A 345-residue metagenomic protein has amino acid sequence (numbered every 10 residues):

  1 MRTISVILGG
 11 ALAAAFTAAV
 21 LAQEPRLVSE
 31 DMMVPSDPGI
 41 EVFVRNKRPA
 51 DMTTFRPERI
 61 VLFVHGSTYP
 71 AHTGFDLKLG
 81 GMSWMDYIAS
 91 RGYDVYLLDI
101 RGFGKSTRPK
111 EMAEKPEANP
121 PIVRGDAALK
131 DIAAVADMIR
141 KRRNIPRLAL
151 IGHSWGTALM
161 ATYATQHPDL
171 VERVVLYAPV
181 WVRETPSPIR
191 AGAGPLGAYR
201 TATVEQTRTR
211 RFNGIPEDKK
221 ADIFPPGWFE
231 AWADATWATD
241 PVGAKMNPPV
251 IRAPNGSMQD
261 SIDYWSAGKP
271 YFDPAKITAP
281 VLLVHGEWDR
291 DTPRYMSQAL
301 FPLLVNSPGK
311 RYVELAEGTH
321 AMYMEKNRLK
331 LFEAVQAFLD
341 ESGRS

Functional and structural regions predicted by a protein language model:
Q23-R56: N-terminal cap/lid segment of alpha/beta-hydrolase-fold proteins
D51-L97: Short, surface-exposed "cap/lid" segments of acyl-processing enzymes
A71-T73, L98-P120, H320: Glycine-rich "HGGG/HGxG" loop immediately N-terminal to the catalytic nucleophile of the alpha/beta-hydrolase
A127-R147: Conserved acidic catalytic loop of the alpha/beta-hydrolase fold
P146-I151, W155-E184: Conserved hydrolase catalytic core segment
T185-V284: Alpha/beta-hydrolase
R290-M296: Conserved alpha/beta-hydrolase "acid-adjacent" motif
G318-L329: Catalytic histidine-centered segment of alpha/beta-hydrolase-like enzymes
